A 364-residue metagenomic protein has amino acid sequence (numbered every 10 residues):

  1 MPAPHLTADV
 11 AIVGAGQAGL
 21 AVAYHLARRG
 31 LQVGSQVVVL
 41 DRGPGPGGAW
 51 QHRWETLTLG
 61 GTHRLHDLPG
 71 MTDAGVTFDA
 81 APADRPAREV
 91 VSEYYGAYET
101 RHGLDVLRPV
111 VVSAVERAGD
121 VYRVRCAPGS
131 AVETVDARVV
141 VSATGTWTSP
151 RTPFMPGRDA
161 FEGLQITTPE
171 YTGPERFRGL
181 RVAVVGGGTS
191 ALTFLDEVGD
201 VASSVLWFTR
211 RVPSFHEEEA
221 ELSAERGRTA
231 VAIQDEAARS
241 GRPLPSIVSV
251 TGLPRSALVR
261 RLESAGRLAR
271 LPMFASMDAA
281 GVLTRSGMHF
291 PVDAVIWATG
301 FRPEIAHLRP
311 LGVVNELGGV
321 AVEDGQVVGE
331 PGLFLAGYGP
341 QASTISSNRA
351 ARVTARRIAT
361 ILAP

Functional and structural regions predicted by a protein language model:
P2-G43, G48-A49, T56, D84-P364: Flavin (primarily FAD) cofactor-binding/catalytic cores of flavoenzymes
G45-D73: Redox-cofactor-proximal catalytic regions of oxidoreductases
G75-P82: A short acidic, helix-capping loop that chelates divalent metal ions and anchors anionic groups
